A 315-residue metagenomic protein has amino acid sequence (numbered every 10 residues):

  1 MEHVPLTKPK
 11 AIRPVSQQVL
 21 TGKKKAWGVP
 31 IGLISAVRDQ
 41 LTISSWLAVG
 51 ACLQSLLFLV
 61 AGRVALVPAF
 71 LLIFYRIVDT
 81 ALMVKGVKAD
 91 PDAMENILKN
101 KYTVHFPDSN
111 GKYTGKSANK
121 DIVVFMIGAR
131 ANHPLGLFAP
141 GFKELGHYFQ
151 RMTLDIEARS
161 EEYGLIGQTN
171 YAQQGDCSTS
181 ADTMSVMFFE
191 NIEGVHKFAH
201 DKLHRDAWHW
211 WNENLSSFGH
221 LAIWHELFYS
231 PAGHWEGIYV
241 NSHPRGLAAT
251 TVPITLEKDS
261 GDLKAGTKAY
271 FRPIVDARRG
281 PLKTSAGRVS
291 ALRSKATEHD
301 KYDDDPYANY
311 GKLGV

Functional and structural regions predicted by a protein language model:
M1-D176, G194-K197, H220-V315: Short S/T/G/P-rich N-terminal loop/turn motif that feeds into the first structured element of a domain
C177, R205-W208: Glycine- and acidic-residue-rich phosphate-binding/metal-coordinating active-site segment common to enzymes that handle
T179-D182: A short, glycine/Asx- and small/polar-enriched loop/turn that sits immediately N-terminal to a beta-strand
M184-F189: Conserved RNP beta-strands of RNA recognition motif
I192-H204: Short amphipathic alpha-helices within nucleic acid-binding modules
L215-F218: Arginine/glycine-rich "motif VI" loop of SF2 helicases in the C-terminal RecA-like domain
